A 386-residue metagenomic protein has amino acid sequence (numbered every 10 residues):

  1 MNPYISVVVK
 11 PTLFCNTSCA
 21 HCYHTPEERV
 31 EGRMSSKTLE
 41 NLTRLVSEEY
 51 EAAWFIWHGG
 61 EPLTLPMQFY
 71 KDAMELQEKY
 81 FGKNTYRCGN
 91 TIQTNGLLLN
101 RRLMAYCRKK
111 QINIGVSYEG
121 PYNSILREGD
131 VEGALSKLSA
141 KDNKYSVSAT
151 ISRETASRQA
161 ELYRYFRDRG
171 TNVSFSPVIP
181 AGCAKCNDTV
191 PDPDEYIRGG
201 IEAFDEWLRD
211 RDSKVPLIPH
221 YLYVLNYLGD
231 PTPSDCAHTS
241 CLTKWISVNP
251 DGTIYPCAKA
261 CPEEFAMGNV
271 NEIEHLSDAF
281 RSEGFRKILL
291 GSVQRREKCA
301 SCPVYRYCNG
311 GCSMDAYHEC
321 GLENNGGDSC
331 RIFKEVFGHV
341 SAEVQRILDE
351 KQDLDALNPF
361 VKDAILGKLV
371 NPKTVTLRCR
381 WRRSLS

Functional and structural regions predicted by a protein language model:
N2-K37: Canonical Radical SAM [4Fe-4S] cluster-binding loop centered on the CxxxCxxC motif and its immediate flanking residues
I5, L242, K298: Exposed loop/turn and edge beta-strand positions of beta-sandwich/beta-sheet ligand-binding modules
P11-S18, E61-T64, C299-S301, Y305-R306: Cysteine-centered iron-sulfur cluster-binding motifs in ferredoxin-type domains/subunits of redox enzymes
F14, S18, T25, A260 (+2 more regions): Cys/His-rich metal-chelating microdomains
L39-I56, L65-G182, T189-P191: Radical SAM/AdoMet-radical enzyme domain recognition
L126-D251, K259-N269: Radical SAM enzyme [4Fe-4S]-AdoMet core and its adjacent flexible, acidic and glycine-rich loops/tails across
E264-S386: Flexible mid-to-C-terminal extensions adjoining Fe-S/redox cofactors in radical SAM and related proteins
